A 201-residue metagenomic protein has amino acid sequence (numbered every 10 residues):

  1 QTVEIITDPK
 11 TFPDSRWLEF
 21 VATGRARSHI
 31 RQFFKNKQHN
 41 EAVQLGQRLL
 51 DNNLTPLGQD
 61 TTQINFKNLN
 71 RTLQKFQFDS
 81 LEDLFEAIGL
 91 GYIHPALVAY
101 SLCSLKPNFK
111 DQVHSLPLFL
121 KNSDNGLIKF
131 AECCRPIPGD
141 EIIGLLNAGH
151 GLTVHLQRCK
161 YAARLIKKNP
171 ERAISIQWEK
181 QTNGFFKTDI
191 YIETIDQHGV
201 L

Functional and structural regions predicted by a protein language model:
Q1-L201: Internal insertion modules embedded within essential enzymes
